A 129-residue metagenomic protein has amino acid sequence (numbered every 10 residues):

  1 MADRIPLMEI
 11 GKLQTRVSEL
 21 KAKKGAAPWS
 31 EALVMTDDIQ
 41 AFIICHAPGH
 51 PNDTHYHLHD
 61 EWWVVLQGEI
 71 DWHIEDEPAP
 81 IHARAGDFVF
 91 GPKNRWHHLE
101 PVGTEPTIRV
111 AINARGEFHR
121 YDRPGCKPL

Functional and structural regions predicted by a protein language model:
M1-I43, D53, P124-L129: A short, N-terminal "cap"/entry segment at the start of jelly-roll beta-barrel domains of the cupin/DSBH fold
W29-I39, A47-V64, D76-E77: A short beta-loop-beta micro-motif enriched in histidine and acidic residues
F42, P51-D53, G68-H73, F88: Short beta-strand segments in beta-sandwich/barrel cores
W62, F90, E105-D122: A short hydrophobic beta-strand segment most commonly corresponding to one strand of the jelly-roll/cupin
Q67, E75, I112-A114: Cofactor-binding loop segments of dinucleotide-utilizing enzymes, especially the Rossmann-like FAD- and NAD(P)+-binding
E77-K93: Short acidic-glycine-tyrosine-enriched beta hairpin
R95-H98: Short, charged beta-turn/beta-strand-edge "cap" motif at the junction between a beta-strand and an adjacent loop
P101-V102: Asparagine-centered strand-capping/turn motif at beta-strand->loop junctions
